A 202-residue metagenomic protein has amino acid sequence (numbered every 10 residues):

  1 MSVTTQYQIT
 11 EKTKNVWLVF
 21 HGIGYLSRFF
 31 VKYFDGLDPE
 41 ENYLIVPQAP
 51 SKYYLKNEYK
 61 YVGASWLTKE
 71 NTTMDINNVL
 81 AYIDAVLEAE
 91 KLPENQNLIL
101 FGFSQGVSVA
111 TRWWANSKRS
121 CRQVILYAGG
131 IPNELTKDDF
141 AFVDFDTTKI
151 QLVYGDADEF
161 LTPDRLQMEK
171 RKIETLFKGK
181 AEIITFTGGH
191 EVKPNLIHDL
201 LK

Functional and structural regions predicted by a protein language model:
M1-P93: Serine-hydrolase catalytic machinery in alpha/beta-hydrolase-like enzymes
G24-Y25, P132-N133, D156-D164, E191: Acidic catalytic loop of the alpha/beta-hydrolase fold
F30-Y33, D138-D139, T162-I173: Short alpha-helix in the alpha/beta-hydrolase fold that links the catalytic acid
F101-G106, A110: Gly/Ala-rich beta-loop-alpha elbow adjacent to hydrolase catalytic centers
V109-W113, L135: Hydrolases whose catalytic domains are alpha/beta-hydrolase-1, hotdog thioesterase, or metallo-beta-lactamase-like
R119-P132: A conserved short beta-strand
D146, Q151-Y154, D158: Short beta-strand/loop motif that positions the catalytic acidic residue of the alpha/beta-hydrolase fold
D164-Q167, R171-K202: C-terminal catalytic histidine-bearing segment of alpha/beta-hydrolase fold enzymes
